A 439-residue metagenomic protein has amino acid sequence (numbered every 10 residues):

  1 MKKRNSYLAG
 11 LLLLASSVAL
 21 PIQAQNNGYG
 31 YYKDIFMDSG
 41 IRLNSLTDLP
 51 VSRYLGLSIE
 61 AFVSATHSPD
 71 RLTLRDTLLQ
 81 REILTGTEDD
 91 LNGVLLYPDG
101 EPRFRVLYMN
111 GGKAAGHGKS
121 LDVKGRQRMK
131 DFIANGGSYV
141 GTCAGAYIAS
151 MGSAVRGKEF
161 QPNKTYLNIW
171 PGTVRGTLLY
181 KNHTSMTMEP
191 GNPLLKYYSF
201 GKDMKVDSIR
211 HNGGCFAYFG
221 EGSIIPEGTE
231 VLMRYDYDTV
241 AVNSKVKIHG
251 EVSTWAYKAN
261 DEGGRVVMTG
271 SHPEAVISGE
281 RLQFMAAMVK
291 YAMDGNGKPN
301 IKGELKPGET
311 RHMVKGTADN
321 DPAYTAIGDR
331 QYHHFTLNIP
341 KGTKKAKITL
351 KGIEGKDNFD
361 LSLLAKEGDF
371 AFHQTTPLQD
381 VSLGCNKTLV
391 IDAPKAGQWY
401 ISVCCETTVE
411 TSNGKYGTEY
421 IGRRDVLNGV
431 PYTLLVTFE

Functional and structural regions predicted by a protein language model:
M1-A9: Bacterial N-terminal signal peptides that target proteins for export
G10-S17: Bacterial N-terminal signal peptides
L20-A24: Sec/Tat signal peptide C-region and signal peptidase I cleavage site
Q25-Y31, K130, Y166, V174-G176 (+4 more regions): Extracellular ligand-binding/catalytic regions of CAZymes and related secreted enzymes and adhesion modules
Y32, I41-F160: Helical hinge/lid and interdomain linker segments adjacent to catalytic or ligand-binding clefts that mediate domain
M186-E262, E274-I277: Catalytic beta-strand/loop cores that center a nucleophilic Ser/Cys/Thr and support acyl-enzyme chemistry
Y324-T375, P394-Q398, F438: Acidic, Ser/Thr/Pro-rich low-complexity intrinsically disordered segments
L361-N428: Noncatalytic accessory or regulatory domains flanking protease catalytic cores in secreted, cell-surface, and selected
